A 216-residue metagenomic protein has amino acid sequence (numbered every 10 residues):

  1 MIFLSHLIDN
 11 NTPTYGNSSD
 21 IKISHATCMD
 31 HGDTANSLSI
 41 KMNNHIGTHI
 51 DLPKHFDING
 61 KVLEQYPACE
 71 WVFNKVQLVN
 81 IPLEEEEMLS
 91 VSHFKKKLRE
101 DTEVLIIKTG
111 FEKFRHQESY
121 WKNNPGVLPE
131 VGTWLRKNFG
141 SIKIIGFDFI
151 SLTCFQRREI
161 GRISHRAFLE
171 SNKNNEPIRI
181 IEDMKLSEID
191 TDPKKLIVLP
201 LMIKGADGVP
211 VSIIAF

Functional and structural regions predicted by a protein language model:
M1-F216: Active-/binding-site microenvironments in catalytic and ligand-binding cores
